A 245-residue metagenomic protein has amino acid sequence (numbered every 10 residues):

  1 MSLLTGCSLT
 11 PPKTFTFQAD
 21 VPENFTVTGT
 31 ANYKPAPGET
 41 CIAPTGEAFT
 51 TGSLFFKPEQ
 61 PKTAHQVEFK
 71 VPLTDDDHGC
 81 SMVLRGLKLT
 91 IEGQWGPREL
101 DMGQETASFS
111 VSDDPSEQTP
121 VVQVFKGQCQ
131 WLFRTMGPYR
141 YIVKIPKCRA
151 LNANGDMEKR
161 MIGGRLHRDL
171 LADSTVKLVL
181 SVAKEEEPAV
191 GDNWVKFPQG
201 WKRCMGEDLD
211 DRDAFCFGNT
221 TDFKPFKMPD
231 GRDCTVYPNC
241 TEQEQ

Functional and structural regions predicted by a protein language model:
T10-F17, N154: Contiguous beta-strand segments within globular domains
F17-T26: Structural motif
T28-K147: Structured domain cores in non-transmembrane regions
S108-Q245: A eukaryote-biased signal for long
